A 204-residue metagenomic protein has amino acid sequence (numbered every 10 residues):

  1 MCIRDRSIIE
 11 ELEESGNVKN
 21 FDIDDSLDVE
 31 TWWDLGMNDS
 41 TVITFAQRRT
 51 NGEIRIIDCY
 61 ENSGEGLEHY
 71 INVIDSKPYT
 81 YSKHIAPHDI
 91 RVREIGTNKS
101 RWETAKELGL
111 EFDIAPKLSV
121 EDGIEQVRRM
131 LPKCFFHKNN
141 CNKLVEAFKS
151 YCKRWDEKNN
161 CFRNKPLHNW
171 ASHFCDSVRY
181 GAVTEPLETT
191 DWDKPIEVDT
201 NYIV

Functional and structural regions predicted by a protein language model:
R4-L35: ATPase catalytic-site recognition across NTP-hydrolyzing enzymes
L35-M37, H88: Short, flexible loop/turn elements at secondary-structure junctions
M37, R48-T50, A182, P186: Hydrophobic/aromatic-lined pockets within catalytic cores
T41, S82, C175: Residue-level detector of short, conserved catalytic/binding motifs and their immediate flanks
T41-A46, R179: Short beta-strand scaffold segments in enzyme catalytic cores
T44-L167, E188-D191, E197, N201-V204: Mg2+-dependent endonuclease catalytic cores in nucleic-acid-processing enzymes, primarily RNase H-like
H168-T189: Acidic, Mg2+-coordinating catalytic module of metal-dependent nucleases/exonucleases that use a two-metal-ion mechanism
